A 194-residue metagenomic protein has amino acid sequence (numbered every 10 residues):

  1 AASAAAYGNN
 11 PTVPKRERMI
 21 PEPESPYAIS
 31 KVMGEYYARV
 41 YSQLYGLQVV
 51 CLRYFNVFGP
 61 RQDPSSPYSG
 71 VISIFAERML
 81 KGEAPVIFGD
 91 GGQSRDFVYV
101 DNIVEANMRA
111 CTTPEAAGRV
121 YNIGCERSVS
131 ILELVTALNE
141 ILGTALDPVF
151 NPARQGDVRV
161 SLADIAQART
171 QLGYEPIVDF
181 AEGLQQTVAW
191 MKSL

Functional and structural regions predicted by a protein language model:
A1-A4, L52-Y54: SDR active-site strand-loop-helix element
A6-C51, D63-Y68, P176: Catalytic helix-loop patch of NAD(P)-dependent Rossmann-fold dehydrogenases
Y7-G8, P21, F58, P85-V86 (+1 more regions): Nucleotide phosphate-binding site architecture
N9, P60, C125: Short, conserved catalytic or interaction motifs in soluble domains
V32-R39, Q43, I72-A76, V104-E105 (+1 more regions): Conserved active-site helix of classical SDR/Rossmann-fold NAD(P)-dependent CH-OH oxidoreductases
R53-N56, F150-P152: Residue-level recognition of beta-strand->loop/alpha-helix junctions
M79-L194: C-terminal substrate-binding subdomain of Rossmann-fold SDR/epimerase-dehydratase oxidoreductases
